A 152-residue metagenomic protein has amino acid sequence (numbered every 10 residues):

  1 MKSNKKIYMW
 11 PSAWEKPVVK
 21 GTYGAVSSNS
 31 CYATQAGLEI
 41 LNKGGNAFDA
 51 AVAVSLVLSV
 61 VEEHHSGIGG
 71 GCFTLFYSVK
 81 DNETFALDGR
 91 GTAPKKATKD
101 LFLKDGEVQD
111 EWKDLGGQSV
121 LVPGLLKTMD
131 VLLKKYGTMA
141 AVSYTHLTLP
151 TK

Functional and structural regions predicted by a protein language model:
M1-Q35, E39, A47-L147: Noncatalytic scaffold domains of N-terminal-nucleophile
T148-K152: A short, hydrophobic C-terminal helix/tail in secreted or cell-surface proteins
